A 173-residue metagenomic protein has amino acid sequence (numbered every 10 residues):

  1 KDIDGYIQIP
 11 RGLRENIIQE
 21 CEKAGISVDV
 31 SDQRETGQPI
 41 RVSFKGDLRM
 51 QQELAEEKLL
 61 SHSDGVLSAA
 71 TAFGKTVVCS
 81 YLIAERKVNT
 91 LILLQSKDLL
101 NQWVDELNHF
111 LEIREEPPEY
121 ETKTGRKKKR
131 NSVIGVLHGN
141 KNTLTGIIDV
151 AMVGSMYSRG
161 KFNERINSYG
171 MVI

Functional and structural regions predicted by a protein language model:
D2-Y6, R14-S68: Conserved pre-motif I regulatory segment
I9, L48, I92: Conserved SAM-binding loop
Q19, V77, N101: Alpha-helical elements of the RecA-like P-loop NTPase motor core of helicases
S61-R86, T90-L93: Walker A/P-loop
D64-V66, I148, M171: Short, Asp-centered acidic motifs that coordinate Mg2+ and/or phosphate in catalytic or ligand-binding sites
K97-L99, N142, S155-Y157: Conserved nucleotide-binding/hydrolysis micro-motifs of P-loop NTPases
L99-K141: Conserved helix-turn-beta segment of the N-terminal RecA-like "Helicase ATP-binding" lobe in SF1/SF2 helicases
V153-I173: SF2 helicase catalytic motif II
